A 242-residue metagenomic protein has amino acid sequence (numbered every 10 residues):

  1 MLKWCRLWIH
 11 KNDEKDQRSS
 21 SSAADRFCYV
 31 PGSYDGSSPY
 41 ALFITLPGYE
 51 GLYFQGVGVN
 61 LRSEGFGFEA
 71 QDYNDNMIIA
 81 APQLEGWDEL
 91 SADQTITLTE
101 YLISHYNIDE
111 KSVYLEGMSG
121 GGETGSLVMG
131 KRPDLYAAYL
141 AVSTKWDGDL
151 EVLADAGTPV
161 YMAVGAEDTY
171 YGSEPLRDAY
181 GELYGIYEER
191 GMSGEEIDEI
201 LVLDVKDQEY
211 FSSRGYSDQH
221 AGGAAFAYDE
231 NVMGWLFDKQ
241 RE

Functional and structural regions predicted by a protein language model:
M1-L42, E123, G191-E199, E242: A domain-start/cap signature at the N-terminus of enzymes
S33-S38, W87-S119: Gly/Ser-rich "nucleophile elbow"/oxyanion-hole loop immediately N-terminal to the catalytic nucleophile in hydrolases
S38-P39, Y53-V59, S91-D93, L127-V128 (+2 more regions): Short, solvent-exposed loop/turn and secondary-structure capping segments
Y40-I96: Active-site machinery of serine-nucleophile hydrolases
G48-L52, L84-E89, S119-E123, T144-G148 (+2 more regions): Solvent-exposed loop/turn segments at secondary-structure junctions within structured extracellular/periplasmic domains
D75, A154-V160: Short, proline-enriched alpha-helix->beta-strand connector loops that line the catalytic pocket of alpha/beta-hydrolase
H105, K111-D155: Primarily recognizes the serine-hydrolase "nucleophile elbow" in alpha/beta-hydrolase and SGNH/GDSL folds
Y161-A163, E167-Y171, R177, I186-E242: C-terminal catalytic histidine-bearing segment of alpha/beta-hydrolase fold enzymes
